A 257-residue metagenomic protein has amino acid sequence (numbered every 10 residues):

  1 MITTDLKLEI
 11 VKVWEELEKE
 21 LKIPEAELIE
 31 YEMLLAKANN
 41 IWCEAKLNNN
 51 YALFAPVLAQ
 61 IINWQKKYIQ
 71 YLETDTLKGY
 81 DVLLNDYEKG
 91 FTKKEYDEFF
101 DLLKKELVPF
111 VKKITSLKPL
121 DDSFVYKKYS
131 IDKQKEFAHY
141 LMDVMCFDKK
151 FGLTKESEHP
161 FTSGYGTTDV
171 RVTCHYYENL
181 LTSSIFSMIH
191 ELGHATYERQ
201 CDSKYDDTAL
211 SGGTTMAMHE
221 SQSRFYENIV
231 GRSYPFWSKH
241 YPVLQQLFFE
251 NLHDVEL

Functional and structural regions predicted by a protein language model:
M1-Y51: Noncatalytic, helix-rich "gating/capping" subdomain that lines the substrate-entry/channel surface of large enzyme
W14-E15, S116-L117, T168, Q200-D207: Short acidic (Asp/Glu) and glycine-rich catalytic loops that position anionic groups and cofactors
Y31-L181: Contiguous, non-catalytic segments that form substrate-binding/exosite surfaces or channel walls
E73, Y176, S183-S203, E220-E227: Active-site recognition of the HExxH zinc-binding catalytic motif
V144-K150, L181, A195-K204, V230-W237: Secondary-structure transition/capping motifs at alpha-helix termini and the adjoining loop/turn into the next element
T162-R171, A195-D202, L257: Active-site-adjacent bridging/hinge elements
S211-A217: Divalent-cation-assisted or electrostatically stabilized phosphate/pyrophosphate-binding catalytic cores
V230-L257: Long, amphipathic alpha-helical stalk/connector segments used for oligomerization, subunit docking, or mechanical
